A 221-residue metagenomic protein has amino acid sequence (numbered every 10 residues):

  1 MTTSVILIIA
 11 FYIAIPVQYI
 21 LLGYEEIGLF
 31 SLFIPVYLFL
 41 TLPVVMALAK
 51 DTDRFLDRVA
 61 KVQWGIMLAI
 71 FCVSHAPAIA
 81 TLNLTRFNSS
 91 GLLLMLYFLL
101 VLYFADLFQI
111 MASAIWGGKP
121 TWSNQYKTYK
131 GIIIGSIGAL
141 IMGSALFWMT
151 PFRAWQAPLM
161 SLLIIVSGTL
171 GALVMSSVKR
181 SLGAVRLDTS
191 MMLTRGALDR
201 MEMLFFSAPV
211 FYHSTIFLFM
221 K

Functional and structural regions predicted by a protein language model:
M1, L100-T121, V166-V210: Acidic (Asp/Glu-rich) catalytic motifs at the cytosolic membrane interface
M1-L163: Membrane-embedded alpha-helical bundles of polytopic integral membrane proteins
G135, M201-L204, M220-K221: A short, conserved beta-to-alpha structural element at the edge of catalytic cores that scaffolds binding
A139-G143, M203, S207, I216: Hydrophobic transmembrane alpha-helices of multi-pass small-molecule transporters
H213-K221: Juxtamembrane boundary at the C-terminal end of a transmembrane helix
